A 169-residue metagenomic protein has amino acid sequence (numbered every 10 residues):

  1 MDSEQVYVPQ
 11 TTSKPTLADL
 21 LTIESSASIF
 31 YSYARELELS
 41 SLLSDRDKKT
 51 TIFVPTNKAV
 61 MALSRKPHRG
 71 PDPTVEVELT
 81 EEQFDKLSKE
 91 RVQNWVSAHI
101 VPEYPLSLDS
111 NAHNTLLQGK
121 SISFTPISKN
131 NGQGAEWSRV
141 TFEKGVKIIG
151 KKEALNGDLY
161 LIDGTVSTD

Functional and structural regions predicted by a protein language model:
M1-D169: Mature, structured domains of secreted/extracytosolic soluble proteins
